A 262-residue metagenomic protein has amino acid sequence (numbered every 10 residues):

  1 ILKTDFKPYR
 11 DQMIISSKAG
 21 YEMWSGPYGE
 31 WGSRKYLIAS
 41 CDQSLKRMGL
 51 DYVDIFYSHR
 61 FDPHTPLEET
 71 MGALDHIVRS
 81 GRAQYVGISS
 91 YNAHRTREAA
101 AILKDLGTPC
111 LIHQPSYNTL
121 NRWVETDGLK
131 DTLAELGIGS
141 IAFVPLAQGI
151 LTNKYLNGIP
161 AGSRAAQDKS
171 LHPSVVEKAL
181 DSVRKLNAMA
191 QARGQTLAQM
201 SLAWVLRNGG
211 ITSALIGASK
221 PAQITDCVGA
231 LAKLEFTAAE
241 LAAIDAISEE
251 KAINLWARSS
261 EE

Functional and structural regions predicted by a protein language model:
I1-I14, L45-G49, V78, A100-G107: Acidic (Asp/Glu)-rich catalytic clusters
I1-Y9, S40-K46, G128-G137, E240: Short amphipathic alpha-helices and their capping/turn segments at secondary-structure boundaries
R10-M23, Q114-Y117: A short, structured active-site edge motif that brings together acidic residues
M23-I38, H59-T65: Active-site mouth loops of central-metabolism enzymes
W31-M48, T96-A100: Short, acidic/polar
L45-P66: Active-site groove signature of glycoside hydrolases
T65-A246: Beta/alpha (TIM)-barrel catalytic core signal, keyed to glycine-rich beta->alpha loops juxtaposed to Asp/Glu that bind
T212-P221, E250-E262: Short amphipathic alpha-helical segments at helix boundaries and their inter-helical linkers
